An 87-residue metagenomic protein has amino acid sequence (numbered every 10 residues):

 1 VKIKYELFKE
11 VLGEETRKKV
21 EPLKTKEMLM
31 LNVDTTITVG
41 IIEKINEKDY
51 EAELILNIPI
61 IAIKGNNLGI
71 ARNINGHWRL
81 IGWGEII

Functional and structural regions predicted by a protein language model:
V1-I87: C-terminal effector/interaction modules appended to NTPase cores
